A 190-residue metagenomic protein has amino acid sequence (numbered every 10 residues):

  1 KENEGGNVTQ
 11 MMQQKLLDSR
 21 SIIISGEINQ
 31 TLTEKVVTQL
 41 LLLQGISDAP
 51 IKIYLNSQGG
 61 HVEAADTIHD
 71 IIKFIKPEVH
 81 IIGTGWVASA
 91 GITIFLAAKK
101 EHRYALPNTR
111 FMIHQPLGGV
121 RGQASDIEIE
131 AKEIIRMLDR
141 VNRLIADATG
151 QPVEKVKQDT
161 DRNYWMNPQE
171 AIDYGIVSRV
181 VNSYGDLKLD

Functional and structural regions predicted by a protein language model:
K1-D190: Terminal-region recognition feature
